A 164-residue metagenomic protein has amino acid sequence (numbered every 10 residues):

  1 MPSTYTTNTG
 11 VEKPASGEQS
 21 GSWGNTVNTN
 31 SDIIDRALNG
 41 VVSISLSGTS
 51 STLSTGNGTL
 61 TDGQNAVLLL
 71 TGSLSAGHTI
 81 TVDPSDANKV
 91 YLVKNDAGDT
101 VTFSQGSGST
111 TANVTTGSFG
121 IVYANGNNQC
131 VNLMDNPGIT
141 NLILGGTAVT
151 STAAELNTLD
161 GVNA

Functional and structural regions predicted by a protein language model:
P2-T9, A15-V101, N136-I139, V149: Exposed extracellular interaction/assembly regions and N-terminal maturation sites
S22-T29, T116-G126, I139-N141, E155-T158: Extracellular disulfide-bonded cysteine-rich modules/repeats
V41, S45-S54, S104-N113, Q129-A164: Intrinsic low-complexity, repeat-rich intrinsically disordered segments enriched in small/flexible residues
G72, P84, N95, Q105 (+3 more regions): Residues on the solvent-exposed faces and adjacent turns of beta-rich solenoids used to engage binding targets
H78, A87-K89, V101-D135: Beta-strand-rich solenoidal segments
